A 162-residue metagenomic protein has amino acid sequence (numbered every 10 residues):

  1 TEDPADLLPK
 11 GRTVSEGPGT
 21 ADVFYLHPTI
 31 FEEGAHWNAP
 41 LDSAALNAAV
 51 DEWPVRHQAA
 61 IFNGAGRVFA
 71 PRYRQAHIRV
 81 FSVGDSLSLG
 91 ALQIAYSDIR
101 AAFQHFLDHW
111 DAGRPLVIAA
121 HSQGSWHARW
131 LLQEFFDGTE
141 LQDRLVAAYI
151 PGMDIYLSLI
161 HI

Functional and structural regions predicted by a protein language model:
T1-G11: Basic, amphipathic N-terminal segments that precede the first structured/catalytic domain
E16-A21: Proline/glycine-enriched tight loop/beta-turn segments at coil->beta junctions that connect or precede beta-strands
Y25-P115: Active-site catalytic motif of lipid deacylating hydrolases and related acyltransferases
A120, G124: Gly/Ala-rich beta-loop-alpha elbow adjacent to hydrolase catalytic centers
A128-F136: Short glycine-enriched nucleophile-adjacent loop and the immediately C-terminal alpha-helix near the catalytic center
L141-G152: A conserved short beta-strand
Y156: Secreted, luminal/periplasmic, and some membrane-associated catalytic domains that remodel anionic oxygen-ester
H161-I162: Conserved small/polar residues in nucleotide/adenosyl-binding loops
